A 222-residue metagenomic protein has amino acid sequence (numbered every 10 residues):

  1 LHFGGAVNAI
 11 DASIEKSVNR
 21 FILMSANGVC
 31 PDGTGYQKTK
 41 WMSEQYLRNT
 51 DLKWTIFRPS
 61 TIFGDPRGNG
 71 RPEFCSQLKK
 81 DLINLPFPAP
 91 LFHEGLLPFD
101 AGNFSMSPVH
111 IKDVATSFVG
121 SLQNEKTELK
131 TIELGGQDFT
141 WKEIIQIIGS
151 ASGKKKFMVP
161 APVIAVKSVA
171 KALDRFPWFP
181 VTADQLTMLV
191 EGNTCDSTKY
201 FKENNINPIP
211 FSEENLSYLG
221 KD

Functional and structural regions predicted by a protein language model:
L1-F21, G35-N49: NAD(P)-cofactor binding segment of oxidoreductase domains
L1-H2, D32, P180-V181: Glycine/threonine-rich flexible loop motifs
F21-A26, F57-P59: SDR active-site strand-loop-helix element
N27-G28, T61, V163: Conserved beta-strand edge residues that scaffold enzyme active sites
D32-E143, S150: Oxidoreductase cofactor-interface core, primarily capturing Rossmann-like NAD(P)-dependent enzymes
E73-S107, K155-N193: Alpha-helical membrane-targeting segments
A115-V181, C195-D222: Mid/C-terminal beta-alpha module of Rossmann-like enzyme folds, strongest in SDR-family dehydrogenases/epimerases
